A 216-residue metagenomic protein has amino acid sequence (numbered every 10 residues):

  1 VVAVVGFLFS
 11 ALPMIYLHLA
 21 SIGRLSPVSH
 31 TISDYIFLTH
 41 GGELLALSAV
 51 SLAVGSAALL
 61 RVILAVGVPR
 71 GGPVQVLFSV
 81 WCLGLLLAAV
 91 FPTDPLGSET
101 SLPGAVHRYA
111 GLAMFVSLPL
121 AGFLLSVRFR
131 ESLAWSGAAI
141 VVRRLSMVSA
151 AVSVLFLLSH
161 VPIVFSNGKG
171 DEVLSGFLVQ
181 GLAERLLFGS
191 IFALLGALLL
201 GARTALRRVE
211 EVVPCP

Functional and structural regions predicted by a protein language model:
V1-V5, G67-V80, S136-A150: Interfacial segments of alpha-helical transmembrane regions
F7-S26, H160: Alpha-helical transmembrane segments of multi-pass membrane proteins
S26-H40, G176: Perimembrane loop-to-helix junctions flanking transmembrane segments
D34-V54: Interfacial helix-start motif at the membrane-water boundary
V50-F78, P119-L133, L199, A205: Internal transmembrane alpha-helix with an interfacial aromatic "cap," most often the third helix
V76-G104, F156-S166: Hydrophobic alpha-helical transmembrane segments of integral membrane proteins
L87-A138: Membrane-proximal helix-loop-helix units in multi-pass membrane proteins
V127-R208, C215: Terminal transmembrane helical module of multi-pass membrane proteins
